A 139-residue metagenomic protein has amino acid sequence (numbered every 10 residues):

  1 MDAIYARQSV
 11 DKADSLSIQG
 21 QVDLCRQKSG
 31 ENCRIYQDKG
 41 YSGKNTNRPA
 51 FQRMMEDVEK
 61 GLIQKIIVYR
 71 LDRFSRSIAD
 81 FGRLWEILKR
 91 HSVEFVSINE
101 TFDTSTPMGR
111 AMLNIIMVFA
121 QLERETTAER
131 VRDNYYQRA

Functional and structural regions predicted by a protein language model:
M1-Q137: Short, structured surface patches at the beginning of a domain
